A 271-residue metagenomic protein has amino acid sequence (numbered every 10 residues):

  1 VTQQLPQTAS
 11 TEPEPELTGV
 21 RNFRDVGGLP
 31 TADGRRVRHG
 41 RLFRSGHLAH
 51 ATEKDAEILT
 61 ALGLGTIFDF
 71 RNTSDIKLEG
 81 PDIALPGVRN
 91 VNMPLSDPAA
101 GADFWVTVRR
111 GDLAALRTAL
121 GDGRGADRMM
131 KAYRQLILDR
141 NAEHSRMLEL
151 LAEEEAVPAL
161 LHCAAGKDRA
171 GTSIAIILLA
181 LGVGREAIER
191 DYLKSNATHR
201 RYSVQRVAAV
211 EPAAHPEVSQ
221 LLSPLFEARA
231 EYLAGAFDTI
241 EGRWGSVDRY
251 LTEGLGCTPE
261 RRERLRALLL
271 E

Functional and structural regions predicted by a protein language model:
V1-L160, T172-E271: Cys-dependent protein tyrosine phosphatase-like superfamily
A165, R169-A170: Ser/Thr-glycine-rich phosphate-binding loops at phosphate-binding pockets of nucleotides, nucleotide cofactors
